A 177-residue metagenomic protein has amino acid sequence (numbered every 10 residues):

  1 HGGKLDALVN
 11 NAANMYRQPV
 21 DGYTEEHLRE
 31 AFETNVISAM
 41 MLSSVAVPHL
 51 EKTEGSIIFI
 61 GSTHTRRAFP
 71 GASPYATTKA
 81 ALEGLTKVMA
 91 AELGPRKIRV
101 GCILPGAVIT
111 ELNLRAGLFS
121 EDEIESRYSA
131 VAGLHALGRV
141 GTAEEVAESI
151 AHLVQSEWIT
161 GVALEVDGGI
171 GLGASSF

Functional and structural regions predicted by a protein language model:
P19-V20, H27-F32, V131: Substrate-binding pocket helix/loop in short-chain dehydrogenase/reductase
V20-D21, R67-S73, P95, G138: Active-site loop immediately N-terminal to the catalytic Tyr-X3-Lys motif of short-chain dehydrogenase/reductase
Y23, A68-A76, V88, A116 (+1 more regions): Active-site loop-to-helix junction immediately N-terminal to the catalytic Tyr of the SDR YXXXK motif in Rossmann-fold
M40, H49, R139-V166, G171: C-terminal substrate-recognition "lid" of short-chain dehydrogenase/reductases
S43, T78, T86: Active-site helix of classical SDR
P48, A91-P95: Alpha-helical segment proximal to the catalytic Tyr-Lys
S62: Residue(s) in the substrate-gating loop at a strand-loop-helix junction that position the organic substrate next
